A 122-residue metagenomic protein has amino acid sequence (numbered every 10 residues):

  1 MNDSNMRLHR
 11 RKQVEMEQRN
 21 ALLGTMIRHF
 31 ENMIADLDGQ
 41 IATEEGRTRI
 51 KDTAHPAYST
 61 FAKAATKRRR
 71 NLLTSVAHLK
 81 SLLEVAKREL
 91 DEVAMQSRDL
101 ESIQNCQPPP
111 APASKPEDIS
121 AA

Functional and structural regions predicted by a protein language model:
M1-A21: Short, charge-rich amphipathic alpha-helices with coiled-coil/heptad character
M1-S4, D99-S102, C106-A122: Extended, charged low-complexity scaffolding/tethering segments
K12, M26, F30-M33, F61 (+1 more regions): Amphipathic alpha-helix face/heptad-repeat signature
L23-M26, K67-A86: Amphipathic alpha-helical coiled-coil segments
I27-Y58: Extended alpha-helical coiled-coil "stalk/arm" regions that act as elongated linkers or oligomerization scaffolds
I50-A77: Short, glycine/alanine-rich amphipathic alpha-helical segment that often forms an alpha-turn-alpha hairpin
V76-S102: Long amphipathic alpha-helical coiled-coil segments
